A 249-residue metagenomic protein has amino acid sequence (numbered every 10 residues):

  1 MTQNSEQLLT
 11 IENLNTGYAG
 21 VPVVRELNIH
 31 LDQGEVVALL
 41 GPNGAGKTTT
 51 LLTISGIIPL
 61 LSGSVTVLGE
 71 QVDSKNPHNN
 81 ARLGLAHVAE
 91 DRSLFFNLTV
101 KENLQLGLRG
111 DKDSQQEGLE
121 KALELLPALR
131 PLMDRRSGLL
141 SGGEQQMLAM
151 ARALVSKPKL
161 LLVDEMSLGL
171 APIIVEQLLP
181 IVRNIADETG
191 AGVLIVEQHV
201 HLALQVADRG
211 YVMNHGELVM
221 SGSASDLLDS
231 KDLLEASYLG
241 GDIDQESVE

Functional and structural regions predicted by a protein language model:
T2-E249: Glycine-rich phosphate-binding loops of nucleotide-dependent enzymes
